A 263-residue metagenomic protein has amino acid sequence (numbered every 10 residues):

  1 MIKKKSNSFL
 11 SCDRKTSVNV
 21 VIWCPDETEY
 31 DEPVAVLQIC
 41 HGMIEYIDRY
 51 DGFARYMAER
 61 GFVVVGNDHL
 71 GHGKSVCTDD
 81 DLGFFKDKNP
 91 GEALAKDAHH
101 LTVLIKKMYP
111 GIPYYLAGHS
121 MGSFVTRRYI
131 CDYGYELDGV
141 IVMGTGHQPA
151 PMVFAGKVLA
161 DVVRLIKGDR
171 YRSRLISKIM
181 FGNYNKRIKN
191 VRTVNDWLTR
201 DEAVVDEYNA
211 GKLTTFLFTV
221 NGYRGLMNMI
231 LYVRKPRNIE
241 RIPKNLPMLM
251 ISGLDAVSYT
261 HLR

Functional and structural regions predicted by a protein language model:
M1-C24: N-terminal cap/lid segment of alpha/beta-hydrolase-fold proteins
G42-E45: Active-site glycine-rich loops that stabilize anionic/oxyanionic intermediates across multiple enzyme folds
Y56-D79: Conserved alpha/beta-hydrolase
K86-K106: Alpha/beta-hydrolase active-site loop
Y109-H119: Alpha/beta-hydrolase fold nucleophile elbow
T126-L213: Alpha/beta-hydrolase-fold enzymes
M250-S252: Short beta-strand/loop motif that positions the catalytic acidic residue of the alpha/beta-hydrolase fold
T260-H261: Conserved small/polar residues in nucleotide/adenosyl-binding loops
